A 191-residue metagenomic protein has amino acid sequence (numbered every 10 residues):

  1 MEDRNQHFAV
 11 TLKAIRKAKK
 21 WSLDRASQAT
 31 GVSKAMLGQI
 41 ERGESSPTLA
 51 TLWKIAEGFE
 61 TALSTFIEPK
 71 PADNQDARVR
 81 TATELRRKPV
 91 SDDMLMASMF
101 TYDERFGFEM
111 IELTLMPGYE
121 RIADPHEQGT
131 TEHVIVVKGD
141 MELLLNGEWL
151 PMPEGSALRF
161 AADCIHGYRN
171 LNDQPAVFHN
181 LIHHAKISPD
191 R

Functional and structural regions predicted by a protein language model:
M1-A18: A short, Lys/Arg-rich alpha-helix, primarily the initiator
K20-G38: Short alpha-helical DNA-recognition segment
A50-T65: DNA major-groove recognition helix of helix-turn-helix/homeodomain DNA-binding modules
E68-L95: Short, charged recognition helix plus adjacent turn of helix-turn-helix-like nucleic-acid-binding domains
L85-D124, N180-A185: A short glycine-rich, His/Asp/Glu-containing loop-to-beta-strand
E112-M116, E127-L143: Short, conserved beta-strand element in jelly-roll/cupin
G147-A161: Short acidic-glycine-tyrosine-enriched beta hairpin
L171, A176-R191: Double-stranded beta-helix
